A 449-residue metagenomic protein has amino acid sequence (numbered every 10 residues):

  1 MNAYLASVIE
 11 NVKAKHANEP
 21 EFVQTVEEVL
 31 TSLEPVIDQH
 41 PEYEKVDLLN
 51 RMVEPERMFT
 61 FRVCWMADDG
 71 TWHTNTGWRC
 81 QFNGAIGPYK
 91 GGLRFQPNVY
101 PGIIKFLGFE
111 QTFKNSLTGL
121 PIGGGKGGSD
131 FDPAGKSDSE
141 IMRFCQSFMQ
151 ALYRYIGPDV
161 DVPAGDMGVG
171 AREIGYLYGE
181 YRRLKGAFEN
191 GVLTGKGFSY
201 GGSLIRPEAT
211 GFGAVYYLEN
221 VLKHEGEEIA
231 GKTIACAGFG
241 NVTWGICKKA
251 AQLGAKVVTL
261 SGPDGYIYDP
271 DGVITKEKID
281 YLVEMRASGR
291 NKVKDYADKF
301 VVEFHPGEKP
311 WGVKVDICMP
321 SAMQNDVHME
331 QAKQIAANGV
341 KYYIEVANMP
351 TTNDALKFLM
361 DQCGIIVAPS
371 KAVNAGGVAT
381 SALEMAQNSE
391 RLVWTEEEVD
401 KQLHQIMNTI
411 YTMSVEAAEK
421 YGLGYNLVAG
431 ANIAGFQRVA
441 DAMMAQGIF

Functional and structural regions predicted by a protein language model:
N2-T25, V221, A336-F449: Adenosine-phosphate binding glycine-rich loop
P20-V23, Q39-V46, G119, I156-G165 (+3 more regions): Flexible, glycine/charged-enriched surface loops at secondary-structure junctions
E42-T71: Structured beta-strand/loop patches that form or line metal/cofactor-binding pockets in enzymes
F61-I122, K126, D130: Phosphate-interaction motifs
Q96, N115-A230: Glycine/serine-rich phosphate-binding loop and adjoining beta1-alpha1 elements at the start of nucleotide-handling
G197, G202-K314: Glycine-rich phosphate/diphosphate-binding loop of Rossmann-like nucleotide-binding domains
G265-V367, A372: Rossmann-like adenosine-cofactor binding region
